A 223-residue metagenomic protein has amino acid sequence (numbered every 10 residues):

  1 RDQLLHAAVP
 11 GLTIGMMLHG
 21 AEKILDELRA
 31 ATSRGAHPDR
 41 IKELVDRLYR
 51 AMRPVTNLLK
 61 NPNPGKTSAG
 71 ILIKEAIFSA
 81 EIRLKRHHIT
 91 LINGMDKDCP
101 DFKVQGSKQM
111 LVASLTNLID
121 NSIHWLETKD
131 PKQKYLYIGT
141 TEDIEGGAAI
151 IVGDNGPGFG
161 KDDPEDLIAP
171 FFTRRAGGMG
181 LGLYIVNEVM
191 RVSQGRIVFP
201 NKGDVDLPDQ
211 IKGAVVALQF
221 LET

Functional and structural regions predicted by a protein language model:
G20-A31, A36-T90, G94: Conserved DHp (HisKA) dimerization/phosphotransfer helix of two-component histidine kinases, i.e., the long coiled-coil
K60-G65, K103-G106, R174: Conserved micro-motifs of the catalytic ATP-binding
N121-L126: Short helix-loop "hinge" at the ATP-lid/N-box region of the Bergerat-fold HATPase_c
Q133-G146: Short beta-strand/loop element within the Bergerat-fold HATPase_c
D154: Acidic ATP/Mg2+-coordinating residue in the GHKL
F159-F171: Short conserved segment of the HATPase_c
M190-R191: Detector for a conserved hydrophobic position within an alpha-helical segment of the HATPase_c
Q194-L207: Glycine-rich ATP-binding loops of the HATPase_c
